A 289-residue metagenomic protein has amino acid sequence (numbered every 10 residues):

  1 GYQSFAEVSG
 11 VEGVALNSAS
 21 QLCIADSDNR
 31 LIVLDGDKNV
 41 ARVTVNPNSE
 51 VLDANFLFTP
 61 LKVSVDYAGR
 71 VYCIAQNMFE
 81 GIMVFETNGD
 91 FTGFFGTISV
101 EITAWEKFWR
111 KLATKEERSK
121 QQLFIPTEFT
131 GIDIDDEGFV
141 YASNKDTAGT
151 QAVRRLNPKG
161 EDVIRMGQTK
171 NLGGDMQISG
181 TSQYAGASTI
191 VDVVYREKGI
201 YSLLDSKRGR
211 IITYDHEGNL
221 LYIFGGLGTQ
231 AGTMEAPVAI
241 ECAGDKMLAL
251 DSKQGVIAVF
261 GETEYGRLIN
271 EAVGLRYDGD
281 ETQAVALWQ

Functional and structural regions predicted by a protein language model:
G1-W288: Eukaryotic scaffold repeat domains enriched in small/polar residues
